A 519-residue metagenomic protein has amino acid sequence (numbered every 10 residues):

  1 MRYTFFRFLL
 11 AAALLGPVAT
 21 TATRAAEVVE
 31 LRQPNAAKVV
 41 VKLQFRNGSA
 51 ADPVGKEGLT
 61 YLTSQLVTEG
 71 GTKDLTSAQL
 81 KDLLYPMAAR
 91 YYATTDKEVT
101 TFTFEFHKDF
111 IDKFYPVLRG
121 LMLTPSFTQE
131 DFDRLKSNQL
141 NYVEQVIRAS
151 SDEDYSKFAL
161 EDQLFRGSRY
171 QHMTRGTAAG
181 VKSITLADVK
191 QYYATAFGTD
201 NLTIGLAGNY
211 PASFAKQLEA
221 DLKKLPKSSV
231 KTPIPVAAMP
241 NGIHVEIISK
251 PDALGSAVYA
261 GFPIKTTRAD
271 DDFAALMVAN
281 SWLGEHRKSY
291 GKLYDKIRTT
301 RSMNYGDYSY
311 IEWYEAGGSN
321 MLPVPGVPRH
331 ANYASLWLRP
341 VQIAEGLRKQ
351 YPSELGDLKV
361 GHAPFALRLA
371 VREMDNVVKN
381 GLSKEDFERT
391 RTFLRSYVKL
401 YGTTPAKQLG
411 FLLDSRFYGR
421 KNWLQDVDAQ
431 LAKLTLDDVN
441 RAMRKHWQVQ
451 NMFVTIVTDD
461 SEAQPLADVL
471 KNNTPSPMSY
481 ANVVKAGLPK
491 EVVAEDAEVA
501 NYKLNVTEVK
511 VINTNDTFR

Functional and structural regions predicted by a protein language model:
M1-R7: Positively charged n-region of N-terminal signal peptides that target proteins for export
R7-V18: Bacterial N-terminal signal peptides
V18-A25: Sec/Tat signal peptide C-region and signal peptidase I cleavage site
L31, A36-L62, T68, T76-L123 (+8 more regions): M16 family metallopeptidases and their MPP-like homologs
R166, T199, T203-T266, T458-E462 (+1 more regions): An aromatic/glycine/proline-enriched structural segment found at the starts of mature extracellular/organellar domains
K433-A442, H446: A short, acidic, amphipathic alpha-helical segment used as a generic capping/interface helix at domain edges
